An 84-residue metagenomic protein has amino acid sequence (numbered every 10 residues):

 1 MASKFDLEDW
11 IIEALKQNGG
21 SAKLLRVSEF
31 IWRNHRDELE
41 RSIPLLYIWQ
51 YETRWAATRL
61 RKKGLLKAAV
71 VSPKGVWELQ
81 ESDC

Functional and structural regions predicted by a protein language model:
M1-L25, S82: Positively charged, polyanion-binding regions of nucleic-acid-associated proteins
A2, W32-W55, V71: Short, positively charged loop/turn segments that connect secondary-structure elements
A14, F30, A56-R59: Alpha-helical recognition domains of nuclear gene-regulatory proteins
L24-S28, W32: An amphipathic alpha-helix signature
R61-V71: A short, conserved structural fragment
V71-C84: Short, cationic-aromatic polyanion-contact patches
